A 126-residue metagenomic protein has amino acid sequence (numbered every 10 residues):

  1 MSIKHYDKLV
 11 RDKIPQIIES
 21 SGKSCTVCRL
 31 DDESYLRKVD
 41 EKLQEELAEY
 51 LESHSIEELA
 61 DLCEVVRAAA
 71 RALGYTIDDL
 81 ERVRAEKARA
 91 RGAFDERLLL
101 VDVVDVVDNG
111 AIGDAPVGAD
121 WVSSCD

Functional and structural regions predicted by a protein language model:
M1-D126: Flexible "arm" and connector segments at domain edges
